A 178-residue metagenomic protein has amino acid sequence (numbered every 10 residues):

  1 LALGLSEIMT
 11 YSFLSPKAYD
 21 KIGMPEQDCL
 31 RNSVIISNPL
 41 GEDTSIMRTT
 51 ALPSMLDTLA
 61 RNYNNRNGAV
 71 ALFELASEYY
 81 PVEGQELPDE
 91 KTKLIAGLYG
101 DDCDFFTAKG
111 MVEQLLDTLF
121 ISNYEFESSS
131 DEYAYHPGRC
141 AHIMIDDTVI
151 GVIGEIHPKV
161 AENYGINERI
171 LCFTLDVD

Functional and structural regions predicted by a protein language model:
L1-D178: Extended beta-strand-rich architecture
